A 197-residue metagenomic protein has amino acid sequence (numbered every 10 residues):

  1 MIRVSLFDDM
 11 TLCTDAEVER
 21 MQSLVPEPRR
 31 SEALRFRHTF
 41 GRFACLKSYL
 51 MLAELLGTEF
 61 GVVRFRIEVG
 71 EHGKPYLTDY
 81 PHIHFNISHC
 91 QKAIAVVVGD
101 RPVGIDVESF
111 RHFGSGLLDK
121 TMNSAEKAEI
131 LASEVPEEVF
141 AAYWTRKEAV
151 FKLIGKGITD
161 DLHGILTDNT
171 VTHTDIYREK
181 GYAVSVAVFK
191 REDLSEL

Functional and structural regions predicted by a protein language model:
M1-L197: Core catalytic alpha/beta fold that binds nucleotide/phospho-ligands
